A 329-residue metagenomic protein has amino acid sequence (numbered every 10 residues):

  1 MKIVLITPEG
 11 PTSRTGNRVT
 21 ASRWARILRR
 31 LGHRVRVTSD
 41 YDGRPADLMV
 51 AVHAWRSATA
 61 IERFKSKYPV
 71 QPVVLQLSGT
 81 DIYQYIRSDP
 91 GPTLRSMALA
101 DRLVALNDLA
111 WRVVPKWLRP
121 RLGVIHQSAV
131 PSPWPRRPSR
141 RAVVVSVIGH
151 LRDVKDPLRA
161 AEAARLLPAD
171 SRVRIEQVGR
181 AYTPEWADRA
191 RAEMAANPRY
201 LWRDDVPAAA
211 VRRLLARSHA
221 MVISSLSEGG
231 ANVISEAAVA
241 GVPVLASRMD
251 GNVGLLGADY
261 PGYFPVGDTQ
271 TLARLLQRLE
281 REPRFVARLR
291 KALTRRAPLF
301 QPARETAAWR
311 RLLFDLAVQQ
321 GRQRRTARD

Functional and structural regions predicted by a protein language model:
M97, V206, R213-S218: Short alpha-helical donor nucleotide-sugar binding micro-motif in glycosyltransferases
A98-W134: Donor nucleotide-sugar binding/catalytic pocket of nucleotide-sugar-dependent glycosyltransferases
R136-L167, I175-V178: Conserved donor-binding/catalytic core segment of Leloir-type glycosyltransferases
R174-D188, D204: Glycosyltransferase donor-sugar binding loop
A187-A209: Nucleotide-activated donor-binding/catalytic signature segment of Leloir-type glycosyltransferases, i.e., the conserved
L226: Aromatic "clamp/platform" in nucleotide-sugar-dependent glycosyltransferases that forms part of the donor/acceptor
P243-A246: Short hydrophobic beta-strand element within catalytic cores of glycosyltransferases and related nucleotide-activated
A258-T269, R278-P283: Conserved acidic donor-binding segment of nucleotide-sugar-dependent glycosyltransferases
